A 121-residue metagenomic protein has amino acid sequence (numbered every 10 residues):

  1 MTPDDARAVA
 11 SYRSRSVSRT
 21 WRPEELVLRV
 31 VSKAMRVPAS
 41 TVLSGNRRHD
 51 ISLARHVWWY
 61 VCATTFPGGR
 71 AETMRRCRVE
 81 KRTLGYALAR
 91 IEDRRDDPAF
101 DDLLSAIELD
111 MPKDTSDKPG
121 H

Functional and structural regions predicted by a protein language model:
M1-R29: General nucleic-acid-binding
L28, G69-R70: Helix-turn-helix DNA-binding elements, focusing on the entry/boundary residues of the two helices that contact DNA
K33-R55: Short, Lys/Arg-enriched anionic-surface-contact patches
S52-P67: Short, amphipathic alpha-helical "recognition" segments used to contact nucleic acids or chromatin
A63, L88, E92-R95: DNA major-groove recognition helix of helix-turn-helix
A71-E80: Short alpha-helical "recognition helix" segments of helix-turn-helix
T83-G85: Helix-turn-helix DNA-binding helix
R95-G120: Short Lys/Arg-enriched helix C-cap and helix-to-coil transition segments that create basic nucleic-acid-contact patches
